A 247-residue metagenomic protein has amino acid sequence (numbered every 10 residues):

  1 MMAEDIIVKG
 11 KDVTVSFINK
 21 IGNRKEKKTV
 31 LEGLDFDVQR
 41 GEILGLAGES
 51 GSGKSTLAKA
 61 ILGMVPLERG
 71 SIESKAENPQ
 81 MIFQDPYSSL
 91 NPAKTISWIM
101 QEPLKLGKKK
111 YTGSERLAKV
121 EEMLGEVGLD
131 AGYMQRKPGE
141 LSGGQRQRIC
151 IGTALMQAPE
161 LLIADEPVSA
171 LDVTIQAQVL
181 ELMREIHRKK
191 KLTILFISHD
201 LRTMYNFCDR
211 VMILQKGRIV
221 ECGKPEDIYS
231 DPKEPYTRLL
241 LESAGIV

Functional and structural regions predicted by a protein language model:
A47-E49: The feature captures the beta-strand-to-loop junction immediately N-terminal to the Walker
S114-G132, L241-E242: Conserved ABC ATPase "signature" region
K137-L141, Q145: Conserved ABC ATPase signature
M156-E160: A short, proline-enriched helix->beta-strand linker immediately N-terminal to the Walker B motif in ABC-type P-loop
M204-N206: A short, surface-exposed alpha-helical micro-motif characterized by mixed small hydrophobic and charged/polar residues
C222-G223: ABC ATPase "signature
